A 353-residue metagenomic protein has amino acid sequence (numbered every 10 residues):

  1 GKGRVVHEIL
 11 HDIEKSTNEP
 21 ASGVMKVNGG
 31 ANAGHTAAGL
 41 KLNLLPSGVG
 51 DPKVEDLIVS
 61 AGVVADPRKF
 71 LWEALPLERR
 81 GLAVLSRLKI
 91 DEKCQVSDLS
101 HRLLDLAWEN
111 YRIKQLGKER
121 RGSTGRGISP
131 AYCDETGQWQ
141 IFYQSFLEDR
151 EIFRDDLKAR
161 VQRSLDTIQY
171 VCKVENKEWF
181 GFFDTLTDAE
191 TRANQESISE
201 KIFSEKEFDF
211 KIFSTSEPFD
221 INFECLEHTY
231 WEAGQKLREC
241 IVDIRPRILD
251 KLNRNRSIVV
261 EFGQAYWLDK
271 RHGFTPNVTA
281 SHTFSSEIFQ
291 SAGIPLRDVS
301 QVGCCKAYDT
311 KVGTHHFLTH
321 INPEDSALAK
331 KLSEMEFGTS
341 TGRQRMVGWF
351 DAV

Functional and structural regions predicted by a protein language model:
G1-V353: Non-transmembrane, aqueous-exposed alpha-helical and coiled segments at domain scale
